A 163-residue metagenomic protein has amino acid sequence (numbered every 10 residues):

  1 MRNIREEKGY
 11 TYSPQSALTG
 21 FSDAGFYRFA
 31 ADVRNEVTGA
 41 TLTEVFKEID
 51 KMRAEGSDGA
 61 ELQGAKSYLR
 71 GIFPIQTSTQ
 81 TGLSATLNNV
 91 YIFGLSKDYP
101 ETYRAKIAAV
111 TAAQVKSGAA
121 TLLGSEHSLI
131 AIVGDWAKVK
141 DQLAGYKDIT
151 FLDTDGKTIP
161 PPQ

Functional and structural regions predicted by a protein language model:
M1-A112, S125-V133, P162-Q163: M16 family metallopeptidases and their MPP-like homologs
A112-A113, S117-Q163: Proteolytic maturation boundary segments
